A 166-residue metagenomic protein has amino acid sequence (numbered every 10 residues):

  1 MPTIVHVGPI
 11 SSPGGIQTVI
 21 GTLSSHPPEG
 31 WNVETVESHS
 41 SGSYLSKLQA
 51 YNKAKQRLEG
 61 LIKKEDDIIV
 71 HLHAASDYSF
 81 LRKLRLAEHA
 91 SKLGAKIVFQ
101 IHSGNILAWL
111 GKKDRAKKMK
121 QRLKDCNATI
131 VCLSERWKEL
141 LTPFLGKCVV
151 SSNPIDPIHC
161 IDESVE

Functional and structural regions predicted by a protein language model:
M1-P2, I158-E166: Nucleotide-sugar donor-binding and catalytic loop/hinge architecture of NDP-sugar-dependent glycosyltransferases
M1-S40, E65, A95: N-terminal subdomain of nucleotide-sugar transferases
T3, I68-I69, T129: Structural motif
E34-G60, L72-K83: A short, charged, and often flexible helix/loop element on the N-terminal side of the glycosyltransferase catalytic
A75-S79, A95-K113: A short, histidine- and acid-enriched strand-loop-helix "catalytic/donor-clamping" loop that lines the nucleotide-sugar
E88-L93, K112-T129: Membrane-proximal helix-turn-helix segments that form the acceptor-binding/catalytic region of lipid-linked
M119-D162: Donor nucleotide-sugar binding/catalytic pocket of nucleotide-sugar-dependent glycosyltransferases
